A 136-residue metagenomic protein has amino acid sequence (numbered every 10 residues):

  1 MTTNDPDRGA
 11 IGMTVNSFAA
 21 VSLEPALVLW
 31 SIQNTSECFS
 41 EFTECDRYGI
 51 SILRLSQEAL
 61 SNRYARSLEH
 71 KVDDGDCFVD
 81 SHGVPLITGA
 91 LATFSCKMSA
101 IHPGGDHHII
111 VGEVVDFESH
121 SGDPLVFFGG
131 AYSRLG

Functional and structural regions predicted by a protein language model:
M1-G136: Basic, polyanion-binding surface patches
